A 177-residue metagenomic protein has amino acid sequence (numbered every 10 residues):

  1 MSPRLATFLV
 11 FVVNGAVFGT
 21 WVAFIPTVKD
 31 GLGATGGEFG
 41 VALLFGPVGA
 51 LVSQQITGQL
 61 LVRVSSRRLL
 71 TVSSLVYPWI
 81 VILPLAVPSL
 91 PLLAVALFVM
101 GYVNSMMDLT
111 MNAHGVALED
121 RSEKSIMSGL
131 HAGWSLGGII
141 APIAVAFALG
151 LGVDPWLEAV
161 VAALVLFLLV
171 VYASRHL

Functional and structural regions predicted by a protein language model:
M1-P26, D30, F98-V99: Pair of pore-lining "gating" transmembrane helices in MFS-fold secondary transporters
G19, G46-Q55, G138-I139: Residue-level signature of mid-helix packing/kink "hotspots" within the transmembrane helices of 12-pass Major
V41-P47, W134: Transmembrane alpha-helical segments of major facilitator superfamily
V52-S65, L149: Helix-to-loop junctions at the C-terminal end of transmembrane segments in multipass secondary transporters
R67-L70: Primarily marks hydrophobic transmembrane alpha-helices of the MFS/SLC 12-helix fold
L85-A96: Helix-loop junctions at membrane interfaces in 12-TM secondary transporters
L92, G133-L177: Helix-loop-helix hairpin linking two adjacent transmembrane segments in secondary transporters
A96-A132: Cytoplasmic helix-loop-helix junction between adjacent transmembrane helices in 12-TM secondary transporters
